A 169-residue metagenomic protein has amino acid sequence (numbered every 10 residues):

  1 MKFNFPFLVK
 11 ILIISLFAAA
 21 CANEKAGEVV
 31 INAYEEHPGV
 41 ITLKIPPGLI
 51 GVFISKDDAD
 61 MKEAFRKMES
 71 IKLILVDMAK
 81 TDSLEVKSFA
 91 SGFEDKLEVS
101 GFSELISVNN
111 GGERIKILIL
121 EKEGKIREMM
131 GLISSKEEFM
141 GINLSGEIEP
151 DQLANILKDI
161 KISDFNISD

Functional and structural regions predicted by a protein language model:
M1-V9: Bacterial N-terminal signal peptides that target proteins for export
A18-A20: C-terminal motif of bacterial Sec signal peptides marking the signal peptidase cleavage site
A22-E24: Bacterial signal peptide processing site
G27-F93: Early exported N-terminus immediately downstream of N-terminal targeting peptides
P38-V40, M68-I71, S100, N110-R114 (+2 more regions): Extracytoplasmic
K96-E121, N166-D169: Short Gly/Thr-rich strand-loop-strand
L120-E149: A short, solvent-exposed beta-edge/loop patch
G146-D169: C-terminal partner/receptor-binding element of secreted or periplasmic proteins
